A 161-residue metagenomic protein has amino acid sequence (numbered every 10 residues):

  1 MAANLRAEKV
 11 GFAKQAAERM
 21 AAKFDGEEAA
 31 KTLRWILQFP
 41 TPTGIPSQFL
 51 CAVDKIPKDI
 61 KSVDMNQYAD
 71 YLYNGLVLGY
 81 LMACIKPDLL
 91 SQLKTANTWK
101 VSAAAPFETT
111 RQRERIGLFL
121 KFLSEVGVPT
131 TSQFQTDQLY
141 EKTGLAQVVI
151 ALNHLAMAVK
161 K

Functional and structural regions predicted by a protein language model:
M1-K161: Alpha-helical coiled-coil scaffolding segments
